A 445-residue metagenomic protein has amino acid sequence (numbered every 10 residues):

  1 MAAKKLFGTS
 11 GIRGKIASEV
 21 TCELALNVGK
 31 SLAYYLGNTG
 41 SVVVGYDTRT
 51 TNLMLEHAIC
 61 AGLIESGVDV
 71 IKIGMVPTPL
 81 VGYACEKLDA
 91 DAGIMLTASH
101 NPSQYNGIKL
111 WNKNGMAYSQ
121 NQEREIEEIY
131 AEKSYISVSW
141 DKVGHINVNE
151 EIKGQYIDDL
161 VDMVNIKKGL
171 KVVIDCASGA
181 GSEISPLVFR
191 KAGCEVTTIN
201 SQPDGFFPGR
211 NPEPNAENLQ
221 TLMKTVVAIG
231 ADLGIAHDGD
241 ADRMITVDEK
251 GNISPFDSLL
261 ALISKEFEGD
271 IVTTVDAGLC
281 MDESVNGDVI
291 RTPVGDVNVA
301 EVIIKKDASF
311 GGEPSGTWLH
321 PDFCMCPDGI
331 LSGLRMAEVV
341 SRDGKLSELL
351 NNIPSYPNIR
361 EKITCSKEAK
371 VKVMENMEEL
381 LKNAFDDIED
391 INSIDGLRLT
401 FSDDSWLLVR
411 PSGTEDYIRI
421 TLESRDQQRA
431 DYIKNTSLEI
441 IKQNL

Functional and structural regions predicted by a protein language model:
M1-A61, E65-G67, I146-V172: An N-terminal, well-structured beta->alpha segment
A2, N106-I229: Gly/Ser/Thr-enriched, mixed-charge loops and adjacent short helices that form phosphate/oxyanion-binding elements
K30, Y34, N38-N106, V188-E249: N-terminal small/polar loop signature for handling phosphorylated ligands or for N-terminal nucleophile
G40-D47, I71, K171-V173, D270-V275 (+1 more regions): Short glycine-rich phosphate-binding loop at a beta-alpha junction
S119, T198-N200, N252-G269, G329-E338: Gly/Ser/Thr-rich active-site loops/lids in small-molecule metabolic enzymes that frequently grip phosphoryl groups
R124-I157, D162, E249-H320: Proline/glycine-rich low-complexity loops and linkers
L233, F267-L445: Phosphate-binding and adjacent anionic-ligand microenvironments
